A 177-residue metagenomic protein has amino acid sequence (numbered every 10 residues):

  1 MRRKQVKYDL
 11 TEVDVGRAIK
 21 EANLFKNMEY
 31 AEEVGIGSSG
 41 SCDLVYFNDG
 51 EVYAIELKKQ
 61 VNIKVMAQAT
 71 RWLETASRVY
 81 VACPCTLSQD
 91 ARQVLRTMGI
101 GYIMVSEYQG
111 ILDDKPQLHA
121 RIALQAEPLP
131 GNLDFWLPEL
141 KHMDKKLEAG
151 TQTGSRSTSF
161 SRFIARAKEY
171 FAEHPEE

Functional and structural regions predicted by a protein language model:
M1-S41, F47-D49, R96-H119: Acidic-basic catalytic patches of nuclease active cores, encompassing PD-(D/E)XK and other metal-cofactor nuclease
V6, I55-E56, G154: Short, contiguous strand/loop micro-motifs
L10-V13, I63, S161: Conserved phosphate-coordination/catalytic loops
I19, L44-V61, Y80: Conserved catalytic cores of phosphodiester-cleaving nucleases, focusing on short active-site segments
A31, S38-G40, V52-K64, C85-T86: Long alpha-helical, hydrophobic tracts
K59-E107: Catalytic cores of nucleic-acid endonucleases
T97-E177: Non-catalytic C-terminal interaction segments of nucleic acid-processing enzymes
